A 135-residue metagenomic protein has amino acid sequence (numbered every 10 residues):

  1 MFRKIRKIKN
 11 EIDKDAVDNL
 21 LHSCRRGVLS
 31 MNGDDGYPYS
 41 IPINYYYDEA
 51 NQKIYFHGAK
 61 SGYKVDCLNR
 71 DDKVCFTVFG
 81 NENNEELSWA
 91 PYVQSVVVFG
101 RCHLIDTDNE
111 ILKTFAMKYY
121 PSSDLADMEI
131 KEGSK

Functional and structural regions predicted by a protein language model:
M1-H22: Extreme N-terminal tail/first-helix region
F2-K7, N83-K135: Charged, gly/pro-rich active-site loop segments
L21, C67-L68, F115: A generic structural signal for nonpolar/aromatic side chains embedded in well-ordered alpha-helices
C24-K60, F76: Short beta-strand segments
R25-R26, K73, Y120, D124: Generic structural signal for secondary-structure transition and capping sites
G58-Y63, K118-Y120: Short, solvent-exposed aromatic-acidic interface loops
A59, F79, H103-I105: Solvent-exposed residues in well-ordered beta-strands and their adjoining turns, especially edge/terminal strands
K64-V96: Helix-adjacent hinge/juxtasegments
